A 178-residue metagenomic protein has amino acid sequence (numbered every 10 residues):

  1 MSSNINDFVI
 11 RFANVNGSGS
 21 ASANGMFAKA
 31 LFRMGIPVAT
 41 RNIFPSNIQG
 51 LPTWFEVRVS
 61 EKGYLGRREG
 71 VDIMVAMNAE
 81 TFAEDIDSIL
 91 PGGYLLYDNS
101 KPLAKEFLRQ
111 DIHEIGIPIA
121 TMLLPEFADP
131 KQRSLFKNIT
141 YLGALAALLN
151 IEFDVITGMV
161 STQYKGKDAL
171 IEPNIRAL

Functional and structural regions predicted by a protein language model:
M1-L178: Active-site cofactor/cluster-binding pocket
